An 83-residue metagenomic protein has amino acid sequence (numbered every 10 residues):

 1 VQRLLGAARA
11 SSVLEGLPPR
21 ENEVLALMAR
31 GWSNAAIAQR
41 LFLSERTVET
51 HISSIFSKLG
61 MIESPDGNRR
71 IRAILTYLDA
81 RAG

Functional and structural regions predicted by a protein language model:
Q2-S53, L75: Helix-turn-helix DNA-binding segment
S53-G83: Basic, Lys/Arg-enriched C-terminal extension of HTH/homeodomain DNA-binding domains
